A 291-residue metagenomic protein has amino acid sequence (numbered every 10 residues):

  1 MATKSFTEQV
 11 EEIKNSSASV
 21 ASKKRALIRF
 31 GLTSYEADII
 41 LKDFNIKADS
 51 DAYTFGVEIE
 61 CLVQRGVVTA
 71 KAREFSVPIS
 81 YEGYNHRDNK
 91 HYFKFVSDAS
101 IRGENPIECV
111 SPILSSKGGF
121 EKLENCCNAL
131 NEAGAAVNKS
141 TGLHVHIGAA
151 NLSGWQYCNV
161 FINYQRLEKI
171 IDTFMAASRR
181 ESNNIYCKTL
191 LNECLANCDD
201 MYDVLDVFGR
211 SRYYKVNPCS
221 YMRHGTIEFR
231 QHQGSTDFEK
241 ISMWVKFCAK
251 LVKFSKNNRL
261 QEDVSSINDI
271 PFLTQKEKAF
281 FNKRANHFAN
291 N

Functional and structural regions predicted by a protein language model:
N15-S22: Charged, low-complexity interaction regions
R29, T33-A133: Terminal catalytic/cofactor-binding subdomain
G56, S97, W155-S235: Aromatic/basic-lined ligand-recognition segments that form π-stacking hydrophobic pockets flanked by Lys/Arg to engage
T69, S116-C127, A150-A176, D237-V252 (+1 more regions): Helical (often loop-to-helix) elements that flank the catalytic cores of nucleotide-handling enzymes
P106, A136-L152, H224-R230: Histidine-centered divalent-metal-coordination microenvironment in nucleic-acid enzymes
A136, K169-N183, K253-A279: Flexible helix-coil linker/hinge segments at domain or subdomain boundaries
R212, R223-E262: Beta-strand-rich recognition/accessory modules
